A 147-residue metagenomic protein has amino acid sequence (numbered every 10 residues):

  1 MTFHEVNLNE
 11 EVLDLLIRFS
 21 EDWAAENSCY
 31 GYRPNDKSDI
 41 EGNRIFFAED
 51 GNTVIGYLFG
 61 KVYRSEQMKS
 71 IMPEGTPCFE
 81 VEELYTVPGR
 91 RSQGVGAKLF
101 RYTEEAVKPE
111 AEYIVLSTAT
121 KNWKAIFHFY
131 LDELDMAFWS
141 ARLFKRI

Functional and structural regions predicted by a protein language model:
M1-Y32: Short amphipathic alpha-helix that is part of the acyltransferase structural core
E21-E49: Active-site rim helix/loop that mediates acceptor-substrate recognition in acyltransferases
F47, T53-V62, E80, Y85: Conserved beta-strand in the GNAT
D50, L58-G75: A conserved beta-strand-loop-helix scaffold within acyl/acetyltransferase catalytic domains
S65, S117-A119, F127-I147: Conserved catalytic-core motifs of GNAT/GCN5-like acyltransferases
M72-P88, A141: Conserved acetyl-CoA binding element of GNAT-fold acetyltransferases
T86, S92-E105: Conserved acetyl-CoA-binding loop-helix of GNAT-fold acetyltransferases
V107-A119: Conserved GNAT acetyl-CoA-binding A-motif
